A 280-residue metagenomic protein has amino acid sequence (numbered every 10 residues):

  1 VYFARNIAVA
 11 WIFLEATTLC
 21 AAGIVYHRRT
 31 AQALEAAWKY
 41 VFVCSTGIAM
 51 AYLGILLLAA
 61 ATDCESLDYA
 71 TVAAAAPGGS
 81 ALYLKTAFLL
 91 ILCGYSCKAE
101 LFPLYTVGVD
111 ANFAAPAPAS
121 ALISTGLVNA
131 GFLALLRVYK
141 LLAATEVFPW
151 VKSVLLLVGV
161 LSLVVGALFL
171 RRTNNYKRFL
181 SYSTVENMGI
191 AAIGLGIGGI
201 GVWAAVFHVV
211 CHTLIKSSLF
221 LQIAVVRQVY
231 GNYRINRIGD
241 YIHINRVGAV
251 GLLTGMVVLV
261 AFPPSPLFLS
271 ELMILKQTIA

Functional and structural regions predicted by a protein language model:
V1-A8, C20-A280: Hydrophobic transmembrane alpha-helices and their helix-loop junctions in integral membrane proteins
